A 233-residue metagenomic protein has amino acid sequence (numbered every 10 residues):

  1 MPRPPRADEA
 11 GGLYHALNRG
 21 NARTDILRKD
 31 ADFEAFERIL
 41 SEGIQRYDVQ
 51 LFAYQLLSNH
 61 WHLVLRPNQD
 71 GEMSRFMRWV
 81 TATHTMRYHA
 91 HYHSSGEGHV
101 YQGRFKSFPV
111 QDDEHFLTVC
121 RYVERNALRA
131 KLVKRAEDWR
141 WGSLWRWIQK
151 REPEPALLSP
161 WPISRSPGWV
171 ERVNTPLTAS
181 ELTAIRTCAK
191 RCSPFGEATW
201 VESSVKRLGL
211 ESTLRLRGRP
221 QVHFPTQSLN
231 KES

Functional and structural regions predicted by a protein language model:
M1-L57, R66-S233: Short Pro-Cys-Gly-centered "Cys-loop" motif that presents a nucleophilic cysteine in a tight turn
W61-L63: A generic structural motif
